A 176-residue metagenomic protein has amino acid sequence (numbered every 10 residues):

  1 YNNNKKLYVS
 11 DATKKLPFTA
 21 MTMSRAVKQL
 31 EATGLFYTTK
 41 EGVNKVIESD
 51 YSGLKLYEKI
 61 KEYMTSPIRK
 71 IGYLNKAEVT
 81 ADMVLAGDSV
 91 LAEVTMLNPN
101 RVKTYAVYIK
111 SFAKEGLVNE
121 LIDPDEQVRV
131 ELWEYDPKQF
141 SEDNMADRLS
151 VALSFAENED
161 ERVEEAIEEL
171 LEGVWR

Functional and structural regions predicted by a protein language model:
Y1-K6: Short amphipathic alpha-helical interface segments
V9-K15: A short acidic, leucine-rich amphipathic alpha-helix
A12, R25, E41-V43: Proline- and acidic/polar-enriched loop/turn elements at helix boundaries
P17-A32: Short amphipathic alpha-helical interaction segments
E31-G42: A short, conserved structural fragment
V43-D50: Minor-groove-contacting beta-hairpin "wing" of winged helix-turn-helix DNA-binding domains
D50, L54-K59: Anionic-ligand-binding alpha/beta catalytic cores of soluble enzymes and soluble regulatory domains that recognize
E58-R176: Long, low-complexity, charge-rich intrinsically disordered regions
